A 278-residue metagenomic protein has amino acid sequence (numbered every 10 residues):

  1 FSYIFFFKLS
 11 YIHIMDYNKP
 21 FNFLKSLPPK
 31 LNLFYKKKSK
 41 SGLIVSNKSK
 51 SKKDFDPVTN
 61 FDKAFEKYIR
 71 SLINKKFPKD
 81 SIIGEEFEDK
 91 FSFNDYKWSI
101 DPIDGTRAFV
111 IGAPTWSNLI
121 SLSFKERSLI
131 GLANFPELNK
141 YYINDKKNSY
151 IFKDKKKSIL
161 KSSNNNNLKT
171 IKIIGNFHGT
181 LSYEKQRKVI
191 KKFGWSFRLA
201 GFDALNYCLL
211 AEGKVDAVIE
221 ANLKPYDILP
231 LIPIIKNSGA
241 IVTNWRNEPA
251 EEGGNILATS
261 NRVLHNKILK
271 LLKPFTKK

Functional and structural regions predicted by a protein language model:
I4, S10-Y11: Short, positively charged and aromatic/hydrophobic N-terminal segments
Y11-I103, K277: N-terminal subdomain of lithium-sensitive/metallo-dependent phosphomonoesterases centered on the IMPase/IPPase/PAP
Y35, D62, I73, T106 (+6 more regions): Residue-level signal for inorganic ion chemistry
S92-Y150: DPxDG-like acidic metal-binding loop motif
D145, K153-D154, N167-K172: Acidic/polar active-site rim loop that often engages polyanionic ligands
N148-F152, K156-S158, V263-K267: Short helix-loop capping/hinge motifs at secondary-structure junctions, enriched in acidic/polar residues
S163-K278: An extended, acidic
